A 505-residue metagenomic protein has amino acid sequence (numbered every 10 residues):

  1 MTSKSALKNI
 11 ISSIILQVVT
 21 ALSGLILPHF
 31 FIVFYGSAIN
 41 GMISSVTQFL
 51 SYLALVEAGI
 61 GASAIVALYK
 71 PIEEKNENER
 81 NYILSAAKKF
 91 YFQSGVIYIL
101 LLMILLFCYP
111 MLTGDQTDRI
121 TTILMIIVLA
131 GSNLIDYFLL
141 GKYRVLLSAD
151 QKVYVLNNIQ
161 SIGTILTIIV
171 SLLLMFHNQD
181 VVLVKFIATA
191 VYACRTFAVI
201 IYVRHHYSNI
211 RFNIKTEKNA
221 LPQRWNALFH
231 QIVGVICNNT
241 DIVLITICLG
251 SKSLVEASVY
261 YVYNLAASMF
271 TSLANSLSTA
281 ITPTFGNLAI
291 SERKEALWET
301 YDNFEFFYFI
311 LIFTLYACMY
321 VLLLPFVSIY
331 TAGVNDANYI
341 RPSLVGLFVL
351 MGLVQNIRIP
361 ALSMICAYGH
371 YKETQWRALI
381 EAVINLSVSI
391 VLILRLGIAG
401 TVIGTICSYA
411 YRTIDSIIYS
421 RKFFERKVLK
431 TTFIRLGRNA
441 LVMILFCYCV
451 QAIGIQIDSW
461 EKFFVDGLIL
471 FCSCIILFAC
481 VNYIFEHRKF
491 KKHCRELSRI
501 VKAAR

Functional and structural regions predicted by a protein language model:
M1-A6, V182-V184, V199-N239, T284-N287 (+3 more regions): Interhelical loop/hinge segments that connect adjacent transmembrane helices in multipass membrane
S5-K70, I99-F107, M125-V128, T167-I168 (+2 more regions): Signature of the first transmembrane helix
K8-L25, V184-V199, V203, K215-N287 (+5 more regions): Transmembrane helical elements of multi-pass membrane transporters/channels
L22-N40, P110-G114, M175-H177, I236-M269 (+3 more regions): Helix-terminus/linker motif at the lipid-water interface of multi-pass membrane proteins
F30-Y52, I83, T122, V181-K185 (+6 more regions): Interfacial/gating helices of multi-pass transporter permease domains
A58-E74, S148, Y207, Y263-E305 (+1 more regions): Helix-loop junctions and terminal segments of transmembrane helices in multi-pass membrane transport/translocation
C108-L129, M319-G352, W460: Interfacial segments at transmembrane-helix termini and the short loops linking adjacent helices
V450-R505: Membrane-proximal transmembrane or re-entrant/amphipathic helices at the cytosolic face
